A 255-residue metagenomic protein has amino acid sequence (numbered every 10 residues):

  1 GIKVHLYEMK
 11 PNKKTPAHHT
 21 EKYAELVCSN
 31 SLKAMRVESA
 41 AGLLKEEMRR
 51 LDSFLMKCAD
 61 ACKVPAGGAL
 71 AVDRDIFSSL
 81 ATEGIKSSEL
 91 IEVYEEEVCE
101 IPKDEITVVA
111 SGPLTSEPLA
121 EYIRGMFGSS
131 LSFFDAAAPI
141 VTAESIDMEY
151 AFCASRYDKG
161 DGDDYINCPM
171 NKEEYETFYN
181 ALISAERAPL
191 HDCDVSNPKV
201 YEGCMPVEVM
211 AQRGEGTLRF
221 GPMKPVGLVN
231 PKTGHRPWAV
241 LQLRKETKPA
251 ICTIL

Functional and structural regions predicted by a protein language model:
I2-K13, H18, A71, S79-E83 (+2 more regions): Non-transmembrane, aqueous-exposed alpha-helical and coiled segments at domain scale
I2-K57: N-terminal FAD cofactor-binding segment of flavoenzymes
E8, A59-D60, E97, A137: Short loop/turn and capping residues at structural boundaries
T20, V37-L44, L70-S78, G112 (+3 more regions): Generic structural signal for well-ordered, non-membrane alpha-helical segments in soluble metabolic enzymes
E25-N30, A34, K45, M56-C58 (+6 more regions): Generic structural "secondary-structure junction" signal
A34, L43-E47, L51-E92: N-terminal Rossmann-like dinucleotide/flavin-binding domain of flavoprotein oxidoreductases that bind FAD/FMN
V37-A41, K45, S53-G68, F127-D135 (+1 more regions): A short alpha-helix-loop-beta-strand transition element characteristic of N-terminal alpha/beta dinucleotide-binding
G84-L255: Predominantly flavin-linked oxidoreductase catalytic cores and closely associated redox partners
